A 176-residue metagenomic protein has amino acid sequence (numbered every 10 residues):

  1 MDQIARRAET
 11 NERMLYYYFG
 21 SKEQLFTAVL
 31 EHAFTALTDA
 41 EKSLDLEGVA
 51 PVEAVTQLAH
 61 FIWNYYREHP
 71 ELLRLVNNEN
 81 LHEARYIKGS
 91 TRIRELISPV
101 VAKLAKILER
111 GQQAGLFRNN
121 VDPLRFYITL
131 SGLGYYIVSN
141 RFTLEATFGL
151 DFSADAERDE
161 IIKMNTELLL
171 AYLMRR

Functional and structural regions predicted by a protein language model:
M1-Q24, A28: Helix-turn-helix
R7, Q24-E47, E53, Q57-N64 (+3 more regions): Alpha-helical structural segments
T27, E31, T35, N64 (+4 more regions): Generic alpha-helical structural context detector
T38, R118, Y172: Ligand-binding pocket scaffold of soluble enzyme catalytic domains
E53, R92-L96, Q113-T129: All-alpha amphipathic helical-bundle segments outside canonical DNA-binding/catalytic cores that form hydrophobic
F61-N64, E68, S98-A114, G132-R176: C-terminal peripheral helix-coil segments that are non-catalytic and often amphipathic
E68-T91, R141-F148: Amphipathic alpha-helical segments used for helix-helix packing
